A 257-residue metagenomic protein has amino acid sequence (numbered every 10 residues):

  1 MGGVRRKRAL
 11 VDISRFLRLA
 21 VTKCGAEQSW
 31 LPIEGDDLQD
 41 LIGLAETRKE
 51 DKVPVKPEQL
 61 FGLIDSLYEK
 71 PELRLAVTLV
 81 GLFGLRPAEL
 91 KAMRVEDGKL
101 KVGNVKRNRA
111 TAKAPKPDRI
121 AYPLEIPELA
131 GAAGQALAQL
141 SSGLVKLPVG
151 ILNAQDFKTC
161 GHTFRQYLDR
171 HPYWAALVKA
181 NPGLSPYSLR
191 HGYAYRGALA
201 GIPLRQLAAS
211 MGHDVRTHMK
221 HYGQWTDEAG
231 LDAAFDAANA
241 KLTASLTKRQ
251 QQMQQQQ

Functional and structural regions predicted by a protein language model:
M1-R18, T22: N-terminal core-binding DNA-recognition domain of tyrosine site-specific recombinases/integrases
V4-V11, L31-P87, K91: Basic, Lys/Arg- and aromatic-enriched nucleic-acid-binding interface segment
R18-W30, A76-G103: Short, charged phosphate-coordinating catalytic segments
P54, K106-R109, M211-D236: Catalytic-site neighborhood detector that most strongly recognizes the C-terminal catalytic loop/helix of tyrosine
L67, F83, K158-A209, R216: Short, basic (Lys/Arg/His-rich) helix/loop patches that form interaction surfaces in the mid-to-C-terminal regions
A92-Q135: Conserved tyrosine-mediated DNA breakage-rejoining catalytic core shared by Y-recombinases
E125-A176: Major-groove DNA-contacting interfaces characterized by cationic-aromatic clusters
D236-M253: Intrinsically disordered, low-complexity basic tails/linkers immediately adjacent to helix-turn-helix/homeobox/MYB/SANT
